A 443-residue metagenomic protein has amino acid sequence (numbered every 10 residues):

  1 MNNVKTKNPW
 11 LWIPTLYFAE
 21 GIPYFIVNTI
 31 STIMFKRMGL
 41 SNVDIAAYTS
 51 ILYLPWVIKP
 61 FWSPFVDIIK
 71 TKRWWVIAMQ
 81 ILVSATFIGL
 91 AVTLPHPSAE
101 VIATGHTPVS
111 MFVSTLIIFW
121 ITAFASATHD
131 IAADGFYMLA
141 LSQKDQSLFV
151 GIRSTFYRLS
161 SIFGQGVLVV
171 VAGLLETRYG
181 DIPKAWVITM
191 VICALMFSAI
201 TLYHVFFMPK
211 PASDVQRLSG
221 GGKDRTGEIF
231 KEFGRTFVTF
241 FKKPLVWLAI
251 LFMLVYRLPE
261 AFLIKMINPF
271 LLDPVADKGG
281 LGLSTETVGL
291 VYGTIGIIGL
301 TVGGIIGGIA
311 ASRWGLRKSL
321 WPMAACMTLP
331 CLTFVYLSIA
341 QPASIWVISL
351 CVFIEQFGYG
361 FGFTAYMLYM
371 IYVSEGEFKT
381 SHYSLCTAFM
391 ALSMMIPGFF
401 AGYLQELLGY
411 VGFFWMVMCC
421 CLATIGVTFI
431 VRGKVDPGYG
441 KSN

Functional and structural regions predicted by a protein language model:
M1-K7, L94, E100-L116, T128 (+3 more regions): Intracellular loop-helix junctions on the cytosolic face of multi-pass helical membrane proteins
N2-W56, W247-F252, Y256-D277: Helix-loop boundary and gating motifs at the non-cytosolic
N42-V43, Q143-I152, T285-E286, G376-C386: Loop-to-transmembrane helix entry/capping segments in MFS-fold secondary transporters and related SLC/MFSD carriers
I58-T71, V302-W321, Q405-E406: Helix-to-loop junctions at the C-terminal end of transmembrane segments in multipass secondary transporters
I81-P108, A325-A343: C-terminal ends and interior cores of transmembrane alpha-helices in multi-pass membrane transporters/permeases
T128-L141, F361-E375: Intracellular juxtamembrane helix-capping segments at the cytosolic ends of symmetry-related transmembrane helices
R317-Y366: C-terminal transmembrane helical hairpin of 12-TM major facilitator-type secondary transporters
V373, E377-Q405: A late C-terminal transmembrane helix in Major Facilitator Superfamily
